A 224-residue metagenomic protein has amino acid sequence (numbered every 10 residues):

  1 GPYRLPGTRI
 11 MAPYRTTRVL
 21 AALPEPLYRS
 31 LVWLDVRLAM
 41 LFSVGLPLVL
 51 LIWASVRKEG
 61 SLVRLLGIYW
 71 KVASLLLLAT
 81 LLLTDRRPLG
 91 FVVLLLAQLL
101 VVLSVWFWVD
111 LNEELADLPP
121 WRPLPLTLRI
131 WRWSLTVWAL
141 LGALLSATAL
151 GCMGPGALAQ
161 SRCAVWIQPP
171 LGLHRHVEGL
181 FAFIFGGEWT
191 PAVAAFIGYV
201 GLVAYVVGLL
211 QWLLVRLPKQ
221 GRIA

Functional and structural regions predicted by a protein language model:
G1-V19: N-terminal amphipathic/basic-hydrophobic helices that include classical n-h-c signal peptides and signal-anchor
L20-L46, A192-Y199: Hydrophobic transmembrane alpha-helical segments in integral membrane proteins
F42-K58: N-terminal signal-anchor/start-transfer transmembrane helix
S61-W70: Membrane-interfacial loop-to-transmembrane alpha-helix junctions, especially the N-terminal start
Y69-R86: A generic, lipid-embedded transmembrane alpha helix
F91-Q168: Membrane-proximal helix-loop-helix units in multi-pass membrane proteins
L135-A224: C-terminal membrane-adjacent module
